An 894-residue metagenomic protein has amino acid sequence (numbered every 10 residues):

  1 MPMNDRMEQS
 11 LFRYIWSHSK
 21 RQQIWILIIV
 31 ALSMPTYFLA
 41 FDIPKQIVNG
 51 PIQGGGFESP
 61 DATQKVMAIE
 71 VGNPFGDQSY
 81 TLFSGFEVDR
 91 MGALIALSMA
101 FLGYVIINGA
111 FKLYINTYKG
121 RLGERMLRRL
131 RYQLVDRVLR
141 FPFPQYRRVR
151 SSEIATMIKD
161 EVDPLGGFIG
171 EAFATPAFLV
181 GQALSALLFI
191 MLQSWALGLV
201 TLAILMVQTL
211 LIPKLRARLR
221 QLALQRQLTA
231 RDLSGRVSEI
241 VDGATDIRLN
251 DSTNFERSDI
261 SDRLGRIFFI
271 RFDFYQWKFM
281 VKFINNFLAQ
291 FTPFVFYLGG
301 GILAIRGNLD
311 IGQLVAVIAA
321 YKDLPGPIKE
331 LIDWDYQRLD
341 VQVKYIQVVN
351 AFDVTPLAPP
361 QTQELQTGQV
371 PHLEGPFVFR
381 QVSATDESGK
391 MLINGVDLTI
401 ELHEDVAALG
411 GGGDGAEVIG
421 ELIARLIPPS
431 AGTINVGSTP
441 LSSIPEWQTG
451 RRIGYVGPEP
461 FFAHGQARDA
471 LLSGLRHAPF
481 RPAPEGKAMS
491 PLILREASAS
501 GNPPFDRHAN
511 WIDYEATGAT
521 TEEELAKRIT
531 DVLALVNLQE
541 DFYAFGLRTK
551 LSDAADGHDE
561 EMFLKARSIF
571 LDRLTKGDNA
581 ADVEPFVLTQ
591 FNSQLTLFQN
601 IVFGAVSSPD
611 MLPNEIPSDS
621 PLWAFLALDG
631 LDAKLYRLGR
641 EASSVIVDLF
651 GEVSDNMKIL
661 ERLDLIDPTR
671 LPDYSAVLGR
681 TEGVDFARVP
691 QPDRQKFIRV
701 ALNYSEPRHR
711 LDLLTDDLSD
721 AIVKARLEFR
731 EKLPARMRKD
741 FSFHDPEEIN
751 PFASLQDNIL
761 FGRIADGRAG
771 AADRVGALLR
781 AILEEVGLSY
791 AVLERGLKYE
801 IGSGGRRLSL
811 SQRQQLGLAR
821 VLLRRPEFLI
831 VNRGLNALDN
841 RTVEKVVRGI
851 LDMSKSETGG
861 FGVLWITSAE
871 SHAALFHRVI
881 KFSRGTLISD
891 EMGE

Functional and structural regions predicted by a protein language model:
M1-A40, P44-F101, I107, F111-K119 (+13 more regions): Membrane-integrated ABC transporters
R13-K20, F143-P144, D160-I169, F173 (+10 more regions): An intracellular "coupling" helix at the cytosolic face of ABC transporter transmembrane type-1 domains
W25-M34, A174-Q225, L298-Q313: Transmembrane helices of ABC transporter permease
I52-F57, E124, Y132-T156, D160-V162 (+4 more regions): Short intracellular "coupling" helices and adjacent cytoplasmic loop segments at the cytosolic face of multi-pass
F101-N108, L205-T209, K278-T292, L298 (+1 more regions): Hydrophobic alpha-helical segments in the permease module
S252, D323-D353: Cytosolic ends of transmembrane helices, especially the final helix of ABC transmembrane type-1 domains
F352-E404: Primarily ABC-family ATPase nucleotide-binding module
A463, P479-D531, V536-N600, A605-P617 (+4 more regions): ABC-fold ATPase nucleotide-binding domain signature/coupling loops
